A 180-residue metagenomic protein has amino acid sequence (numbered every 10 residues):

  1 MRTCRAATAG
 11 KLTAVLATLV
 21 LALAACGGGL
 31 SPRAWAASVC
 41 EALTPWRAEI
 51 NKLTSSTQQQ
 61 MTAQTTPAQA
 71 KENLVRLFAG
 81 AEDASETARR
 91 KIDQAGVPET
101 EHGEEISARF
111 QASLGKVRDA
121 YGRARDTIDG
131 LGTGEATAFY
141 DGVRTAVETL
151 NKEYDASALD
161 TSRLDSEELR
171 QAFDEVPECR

Functional and structural regions predicted by a protein language model:
R2-L16: Bacterial N-terminal signal peptides that target proteins for export
A22-A25: C-terminal motif of bacterial Sec signal peptides marking the signal peptidase cleavage site
G28-A79, E175-C179: Immediate post-signal-peptide N-terminus of mature secreted/exported proteins
R33, A37, A68-A79, E104-Q111 (+2 more regions): Short, charged, amphipathic alpha-helical segments
W46, L53, T57, A81-A84 (+4 more regions): Amphipathic alpha-helical coiled-coil/heptad-repeat segments
E86-Q111, R123-E135, D160: Short, solvent-exposed, charged loop/turn and helix-capping segments that join or cap alpha-helices on peripheral
Y121-R180: A charged, solvent-exposed segment within the mature domains of Sec-exported extracytoplasmic proteins
